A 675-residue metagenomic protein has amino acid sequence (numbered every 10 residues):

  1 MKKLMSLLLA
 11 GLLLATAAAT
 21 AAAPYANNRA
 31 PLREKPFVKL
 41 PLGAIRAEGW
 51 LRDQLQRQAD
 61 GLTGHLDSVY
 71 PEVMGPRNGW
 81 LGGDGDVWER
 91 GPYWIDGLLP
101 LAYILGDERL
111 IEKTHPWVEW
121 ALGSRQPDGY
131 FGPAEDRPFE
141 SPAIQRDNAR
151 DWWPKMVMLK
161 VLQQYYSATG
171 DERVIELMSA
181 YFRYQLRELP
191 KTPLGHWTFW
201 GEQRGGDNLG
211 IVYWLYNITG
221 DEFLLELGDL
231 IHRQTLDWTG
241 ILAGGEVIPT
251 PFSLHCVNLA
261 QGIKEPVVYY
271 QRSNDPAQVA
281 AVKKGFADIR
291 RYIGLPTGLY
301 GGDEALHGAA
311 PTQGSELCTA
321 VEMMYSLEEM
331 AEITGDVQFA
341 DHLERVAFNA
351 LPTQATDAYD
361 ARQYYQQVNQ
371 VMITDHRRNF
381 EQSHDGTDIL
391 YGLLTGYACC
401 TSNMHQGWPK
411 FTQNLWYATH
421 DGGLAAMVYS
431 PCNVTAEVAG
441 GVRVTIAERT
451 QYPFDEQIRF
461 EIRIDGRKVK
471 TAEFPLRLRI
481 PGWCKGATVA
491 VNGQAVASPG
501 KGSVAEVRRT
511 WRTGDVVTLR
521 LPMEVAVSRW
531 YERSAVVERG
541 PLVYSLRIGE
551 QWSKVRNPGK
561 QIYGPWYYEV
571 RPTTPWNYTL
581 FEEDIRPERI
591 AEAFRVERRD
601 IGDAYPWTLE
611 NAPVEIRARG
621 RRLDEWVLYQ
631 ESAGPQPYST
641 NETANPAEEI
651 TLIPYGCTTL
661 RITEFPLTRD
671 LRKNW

Functional and structural regions predicted by a protein language model:
M1-L8: Bacterial N-terminal signal peptides that target proteins for export
L8-T16: Bacterial N-terminal signal peptides
A22-E108, E112, S141-A168, G205-F223 (+5 more regions): Aromatic (Trp/Tyr) and acidic
D136-W152, L159, I175-Q203: Asp-box/WD-like beta-propeller blade repeats and closely related beta-sheet repeat scaffolds
L189-P190, L194-G195, F199-G245, F252: Solenoidal tandem-repeat scaffolds enriched in leucines and small polar residues
V282, D341-N349, Q354-I464, K468-K470 (+2 more regions): C-terminal beta-rich recognition modules with glycine/proline-rich loops and embedded aromatic residues
P475-R477, V507-S528: C-terminal beta-strand-rich structural cap/linker in extracellular carbohydrate-active enzymes
C484-T510, V527-E532: Solvent-exposed beta-strand/loop surfaces of large extracellular or lumenal domains
